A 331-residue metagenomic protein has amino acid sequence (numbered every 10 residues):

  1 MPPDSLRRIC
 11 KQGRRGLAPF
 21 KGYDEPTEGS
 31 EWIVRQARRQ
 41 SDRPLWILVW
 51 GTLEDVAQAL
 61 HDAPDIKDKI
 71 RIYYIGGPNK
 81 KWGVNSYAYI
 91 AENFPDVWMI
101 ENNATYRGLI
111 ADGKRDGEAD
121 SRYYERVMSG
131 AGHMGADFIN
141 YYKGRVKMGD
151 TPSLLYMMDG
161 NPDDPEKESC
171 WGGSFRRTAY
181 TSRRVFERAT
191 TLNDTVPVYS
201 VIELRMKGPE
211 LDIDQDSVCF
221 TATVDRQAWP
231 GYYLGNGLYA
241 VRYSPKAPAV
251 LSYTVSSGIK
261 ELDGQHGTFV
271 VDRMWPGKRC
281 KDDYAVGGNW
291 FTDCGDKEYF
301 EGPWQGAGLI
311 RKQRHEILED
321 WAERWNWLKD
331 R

Functional and structural regions predicted by a protein language model:
M1-R331: N-terminal acidic, glycine/proline-rich low-complexity segments
